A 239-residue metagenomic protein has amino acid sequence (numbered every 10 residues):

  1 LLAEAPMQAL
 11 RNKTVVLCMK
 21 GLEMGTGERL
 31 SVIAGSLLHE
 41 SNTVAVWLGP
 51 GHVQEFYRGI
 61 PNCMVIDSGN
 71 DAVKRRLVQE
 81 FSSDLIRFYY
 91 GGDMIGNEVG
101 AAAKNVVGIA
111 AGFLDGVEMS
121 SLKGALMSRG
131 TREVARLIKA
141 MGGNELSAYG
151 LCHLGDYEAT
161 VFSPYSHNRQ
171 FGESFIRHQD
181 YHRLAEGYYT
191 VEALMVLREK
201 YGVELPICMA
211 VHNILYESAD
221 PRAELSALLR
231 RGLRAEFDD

Functional and structural regions predicted by a protein language model:
L1, I33, L37-T43, P61-S147: Internal alpha-helical scaffold of NAD(P)-dependent oxidoreductase catalytic cores
L1-G59, L77: Rossmann-like NAD(P)(H) cofactor-binding subdomain of soluble oxidoreductases
A5-A9, S82-S83, L229: Short, solvent-exposed amphipathic alpha-helical segments in soluble enzyme and RNA/protein-processing domains
L17-C18, A45-L48, D67, A110 (+1 more regions): Short beta-strand segments
G21, S68, L215: Conserved residues at beta->alpha junctions
L22-M24, G96-E98, A159, R183: Short, small-residue-enriched loops and turns at beta-alpha junctions that line or gate enzyme active sites
K104, A111-G112, V117, K139-D239: NAD(P)-dependent Rossmann-like dehydrogenase/reductase catalytic/cofactor-binding core
